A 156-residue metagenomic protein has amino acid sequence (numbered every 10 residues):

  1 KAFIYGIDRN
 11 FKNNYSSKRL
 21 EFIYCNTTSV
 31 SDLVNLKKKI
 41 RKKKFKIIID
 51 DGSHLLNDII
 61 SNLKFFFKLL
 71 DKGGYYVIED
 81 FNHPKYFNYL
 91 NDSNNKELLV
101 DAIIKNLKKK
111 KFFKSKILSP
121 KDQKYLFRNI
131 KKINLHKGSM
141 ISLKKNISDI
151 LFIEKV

Functional and structural regions predicted by a protein language model:
K1-V156: S-adenosylmethionine/decaboxylated-SAM
